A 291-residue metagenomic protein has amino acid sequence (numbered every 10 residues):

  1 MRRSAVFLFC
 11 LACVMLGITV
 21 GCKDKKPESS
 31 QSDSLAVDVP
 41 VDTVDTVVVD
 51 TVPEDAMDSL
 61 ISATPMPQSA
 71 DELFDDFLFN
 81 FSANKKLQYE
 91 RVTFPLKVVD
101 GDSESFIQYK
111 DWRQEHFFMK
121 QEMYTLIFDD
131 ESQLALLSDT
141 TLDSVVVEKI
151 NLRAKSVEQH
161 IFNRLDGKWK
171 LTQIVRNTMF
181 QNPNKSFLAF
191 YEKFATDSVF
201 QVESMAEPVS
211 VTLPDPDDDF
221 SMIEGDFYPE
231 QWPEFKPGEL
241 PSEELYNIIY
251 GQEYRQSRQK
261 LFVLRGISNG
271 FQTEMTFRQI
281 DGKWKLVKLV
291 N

Functional and structural regions predicted by a protein language model:
M1-F9: Bacterial N-terminal signal peptides that target proteins for export
G17-G21: C-terminal motif of bacterial Sec signal peptides marking the signal peptidase cleavage site
C22-K26: Bacterial signal peptide processing site
P27-S30, S34-F79, A83, K170-E192: Short, low-complexity N-terminal intrinsically disordered segments enriched in polar/charged residues
S34, T43-T46, D50-T51, S59 (+5 more regions): Coil residues (strongly favoring Ser/Thr
K97-A154, D215, D219-F271: Surface-exposed, charged secondary-structure patches
L152-Q181, G270-N291: Short beta-strand edge/turn micro-motifs at domain boundaries
D166-E203, T212-S221: Surface-exposed beta-loop interaction hotspot
